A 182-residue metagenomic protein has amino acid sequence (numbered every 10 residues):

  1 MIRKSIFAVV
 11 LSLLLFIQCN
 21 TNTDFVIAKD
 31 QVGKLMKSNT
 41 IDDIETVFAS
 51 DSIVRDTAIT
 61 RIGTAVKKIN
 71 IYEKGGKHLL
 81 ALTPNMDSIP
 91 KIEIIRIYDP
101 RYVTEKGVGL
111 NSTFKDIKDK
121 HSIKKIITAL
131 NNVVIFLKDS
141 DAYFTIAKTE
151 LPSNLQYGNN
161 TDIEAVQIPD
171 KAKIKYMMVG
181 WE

Functional and structural regions predicted by a protein language model:
M1-V26: Bacterial Sec-dependent N-terminal signal peptides
C19-L130, D139-S140, G158-E182: Short helix/turn-capping signatures at newly exposed starts of structured segments
I135: Mixed-charge (Asp/Glu-Lys/Arg
T145-E150: Positively charged
S153-Y157: Short, solvent-exposed loop/beta-turn-alpha elements that line the ligand-binding surface or hinge of extracytoplasmic
